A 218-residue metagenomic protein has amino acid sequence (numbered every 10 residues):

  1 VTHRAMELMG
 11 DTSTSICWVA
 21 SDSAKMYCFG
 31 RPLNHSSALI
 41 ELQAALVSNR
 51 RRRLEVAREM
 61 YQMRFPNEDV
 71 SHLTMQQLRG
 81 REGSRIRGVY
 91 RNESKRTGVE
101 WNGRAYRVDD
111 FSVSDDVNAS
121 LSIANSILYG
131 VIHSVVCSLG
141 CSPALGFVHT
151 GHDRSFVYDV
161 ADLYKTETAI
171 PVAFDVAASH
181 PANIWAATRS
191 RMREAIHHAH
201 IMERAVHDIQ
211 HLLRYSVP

Functional and structural regions predicted by a protein language model:
V1, T14-A20: Short hydrophobic alpha-helical runs that function as membrane-insertion/retention elements
V1-H3, L8: N-terminal ordered "arm"
D11, A20, K25-P218: Active-site helix-to-loop segments that bind/position phosphate- or nucleotide-bearing substrates and donors across
